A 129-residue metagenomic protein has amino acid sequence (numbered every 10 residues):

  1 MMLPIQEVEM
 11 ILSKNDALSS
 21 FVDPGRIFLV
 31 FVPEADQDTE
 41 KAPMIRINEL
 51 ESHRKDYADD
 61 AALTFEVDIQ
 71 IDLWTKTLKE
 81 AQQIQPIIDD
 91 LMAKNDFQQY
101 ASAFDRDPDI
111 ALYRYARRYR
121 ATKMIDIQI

Functional and structural regions predicted by a protein language model:
M1-S52, D56-A58: Small/polar-rich, solvent-exposed N-terminal microdomains that initiate assembly or binding
T39-K41, A61-F65, D109-Y113: A generic structural micro-feature
H53, K76-L78: Short Gly/Pro-enriched loop/turn and capping motifs at secondary-structure junctions
D56-D59, I127-I129: Short, charged, solvent-exposed linker or helix-capping segments at domain edges/interfaces that act as flexible hinges
L63-K76, Y113-K123: Oligomerization/assembly interface segments of phage tail-like spikes and tubes
Q85-I129: Acidic-leaning, charged glycine-interspersed low-complexity segments
